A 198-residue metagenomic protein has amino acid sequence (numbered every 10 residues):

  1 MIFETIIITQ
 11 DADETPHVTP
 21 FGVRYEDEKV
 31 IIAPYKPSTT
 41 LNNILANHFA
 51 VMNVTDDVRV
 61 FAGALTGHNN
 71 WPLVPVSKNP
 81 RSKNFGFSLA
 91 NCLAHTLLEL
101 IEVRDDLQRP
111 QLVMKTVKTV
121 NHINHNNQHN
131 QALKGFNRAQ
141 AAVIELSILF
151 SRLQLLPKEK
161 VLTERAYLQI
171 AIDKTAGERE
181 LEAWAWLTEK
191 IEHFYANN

Functional and structural regions predicted by a protein language model:
M1-N198: Basic, polyanion-binding surface patches
